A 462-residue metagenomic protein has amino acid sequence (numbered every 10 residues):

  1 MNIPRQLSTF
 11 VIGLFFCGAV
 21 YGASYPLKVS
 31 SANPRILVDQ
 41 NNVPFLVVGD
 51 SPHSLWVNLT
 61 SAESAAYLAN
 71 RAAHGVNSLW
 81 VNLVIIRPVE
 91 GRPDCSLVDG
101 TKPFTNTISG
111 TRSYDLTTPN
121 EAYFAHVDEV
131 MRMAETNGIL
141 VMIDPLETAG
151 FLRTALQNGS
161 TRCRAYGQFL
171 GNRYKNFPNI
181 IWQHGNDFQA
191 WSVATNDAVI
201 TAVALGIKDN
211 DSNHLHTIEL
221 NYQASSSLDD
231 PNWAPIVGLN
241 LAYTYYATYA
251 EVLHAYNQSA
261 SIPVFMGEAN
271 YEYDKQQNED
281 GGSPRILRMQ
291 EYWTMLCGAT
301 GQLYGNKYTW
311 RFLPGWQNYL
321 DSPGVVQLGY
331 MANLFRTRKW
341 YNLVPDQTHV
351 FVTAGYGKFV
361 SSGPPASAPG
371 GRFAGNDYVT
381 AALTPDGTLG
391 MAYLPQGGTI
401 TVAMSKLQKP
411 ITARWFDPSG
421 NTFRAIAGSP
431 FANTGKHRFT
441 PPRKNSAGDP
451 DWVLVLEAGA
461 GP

Functional and structural regions predicted by a protein language model:
M1-V11: Bacterial N-terminal signal peptides that target proteins for export
G22-V29: Boundary/junction segments of secreted and surface-exposed precursor proteins
A23, V43, E272-D274, L287-S429 (+2 more regions): Aromatic- and carboxylate-lined catalytic core of secreted/periplasmic carbohydrate-active enzymes
S30-A250: Active-site mouth of glycoside hydrolases
S51, S429-P430: A generic structural motif
K175-P178, S212, A260, R336-N342: Proline-centered flexible-loop/turn and helix-kink motifs
N186-V326: Extracellular glycoside hydrolase catalytic/binding regions
